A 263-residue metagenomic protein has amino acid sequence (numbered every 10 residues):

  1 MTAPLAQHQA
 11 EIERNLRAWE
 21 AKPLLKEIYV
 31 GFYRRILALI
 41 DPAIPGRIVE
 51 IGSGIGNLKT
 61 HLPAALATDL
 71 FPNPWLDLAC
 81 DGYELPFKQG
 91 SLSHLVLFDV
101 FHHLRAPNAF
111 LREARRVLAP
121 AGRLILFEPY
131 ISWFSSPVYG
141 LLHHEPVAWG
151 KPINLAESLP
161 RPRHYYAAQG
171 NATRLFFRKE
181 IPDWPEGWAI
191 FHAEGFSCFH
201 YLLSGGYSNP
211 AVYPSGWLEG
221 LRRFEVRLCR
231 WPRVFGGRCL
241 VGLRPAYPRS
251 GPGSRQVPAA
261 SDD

Functional and structural regions predicted by a protein language model:
M1-W19, P258: N-terminal, positively charged/glycine-rich alpha-helical extensions of SAM-dependent methyltransferases
L25-G46: Conserved alpha-helix/loop element of class I SAM-dependent methyltransferases that forms part of the SAM/SAH-binding
G46-L85, A109: Class I SAM-dependent methyltransferase SAM/SAH-binding core
V96: A conserved beta-strand element that flanks and buttresses the S-adenosyl-L-methionine
N108-R123: A short glycine-rich, Lys/Arg-flanked "PGG" loop and its adjoining helix->strand segment in the class I
L124-S158: Conserved class I S-adenosyl-L-methionine
P162-E180: Acceptor-substrate binding/catalytic loop of class I
D183-D263: A C-terminal cap/extension of S-adenosyl-L-methionine-dependent methyltransferases that defines the acceptor-substrate
